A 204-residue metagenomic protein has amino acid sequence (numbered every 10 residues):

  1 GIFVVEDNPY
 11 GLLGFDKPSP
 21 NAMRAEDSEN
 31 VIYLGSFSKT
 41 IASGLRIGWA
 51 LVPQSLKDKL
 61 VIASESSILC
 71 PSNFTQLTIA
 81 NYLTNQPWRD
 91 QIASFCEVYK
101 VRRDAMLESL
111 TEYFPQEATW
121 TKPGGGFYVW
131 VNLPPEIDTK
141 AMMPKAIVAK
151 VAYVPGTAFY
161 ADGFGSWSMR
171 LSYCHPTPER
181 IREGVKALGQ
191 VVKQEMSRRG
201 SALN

Functional and structural regions predicted by a protein language model:
G1-N204: PLP-dependent class I/II
